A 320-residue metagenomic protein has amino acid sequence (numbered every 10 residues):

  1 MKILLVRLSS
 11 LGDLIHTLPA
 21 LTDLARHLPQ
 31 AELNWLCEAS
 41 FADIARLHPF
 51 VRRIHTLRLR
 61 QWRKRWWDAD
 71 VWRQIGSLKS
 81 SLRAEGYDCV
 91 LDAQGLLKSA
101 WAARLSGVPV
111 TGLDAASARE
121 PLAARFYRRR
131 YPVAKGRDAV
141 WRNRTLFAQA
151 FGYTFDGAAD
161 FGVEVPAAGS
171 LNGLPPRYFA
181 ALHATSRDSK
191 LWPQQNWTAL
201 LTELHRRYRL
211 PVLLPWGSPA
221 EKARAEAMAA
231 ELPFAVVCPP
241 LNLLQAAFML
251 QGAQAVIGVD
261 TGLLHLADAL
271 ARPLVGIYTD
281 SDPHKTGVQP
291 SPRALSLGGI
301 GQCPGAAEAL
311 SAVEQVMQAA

Functional and structural regions predicted by a protein language model:
M1-A320: Catalytic machinery of carbohydrate-active enzymes, primarily nucleotide-sugar-dependent glycosyltransferases
